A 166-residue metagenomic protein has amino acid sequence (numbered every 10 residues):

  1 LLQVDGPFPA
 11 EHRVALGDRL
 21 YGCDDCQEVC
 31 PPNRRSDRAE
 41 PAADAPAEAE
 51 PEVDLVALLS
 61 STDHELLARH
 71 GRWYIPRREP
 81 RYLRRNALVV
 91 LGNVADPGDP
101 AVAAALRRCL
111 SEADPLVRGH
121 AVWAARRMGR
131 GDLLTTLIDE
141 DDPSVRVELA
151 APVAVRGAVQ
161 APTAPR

Functional and structural regions predicted by a protein language model:
L1-P97, V102-R108: Ferredoxin-type iron-sulfur electron-transfer modules in oxidoreductases and energy-metabolism complexes
D37, A113, M128: The DNA-recognition helices of helix-turn-helix-type DNA-binding domains
R38, L133, D141-R156: Alpha-helical scaffold segments
E65-H70, P97-S111, G129-I138, V159-R166: Amphipathic alpha-helical scaffolding segments comprising HEAT/armadillo-like alpha-solenoid repeats
E79-P80, A113-D114, D141-V145: Short inter-helical turns and helix N-cap capping residues of alpha-solenoid HEAT/ARM repeat scaffolds
R84-P97, R118-M128, V147-R166: Structural detector for internal amphipathic alpha-helices that build alpha-solenoid repeat scaffolds
